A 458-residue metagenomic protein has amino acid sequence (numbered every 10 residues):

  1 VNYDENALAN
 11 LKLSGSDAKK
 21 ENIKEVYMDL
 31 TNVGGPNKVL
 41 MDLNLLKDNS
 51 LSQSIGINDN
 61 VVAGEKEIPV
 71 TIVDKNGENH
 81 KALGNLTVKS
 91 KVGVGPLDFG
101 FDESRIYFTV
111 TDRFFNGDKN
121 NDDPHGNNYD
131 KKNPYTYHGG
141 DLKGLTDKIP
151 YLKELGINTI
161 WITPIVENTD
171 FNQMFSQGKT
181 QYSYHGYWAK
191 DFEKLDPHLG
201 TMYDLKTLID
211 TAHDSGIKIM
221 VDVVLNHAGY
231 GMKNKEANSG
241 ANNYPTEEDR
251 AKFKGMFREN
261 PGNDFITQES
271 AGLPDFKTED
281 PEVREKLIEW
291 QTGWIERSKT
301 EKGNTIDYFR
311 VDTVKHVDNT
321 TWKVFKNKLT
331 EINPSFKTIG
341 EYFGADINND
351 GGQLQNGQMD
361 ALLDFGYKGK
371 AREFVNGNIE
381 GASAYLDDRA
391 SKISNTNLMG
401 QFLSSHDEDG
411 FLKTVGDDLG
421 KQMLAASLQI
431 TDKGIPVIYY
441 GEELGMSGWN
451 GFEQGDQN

Functional and structural regions predicted by a protein language model:
V1-A7: Short, solvent-exposed loop/linker segments at the N-terminal edge of repeated beta-sheet extracellular domains
S16-L30: Solvent-exposed loop/turn segments flanking beta-strands in beta-repeat/beta-sandwich domains
V26, H213, I217, E289-T292 (+6 more regions): Active-site-proximal helices and loops of the catalytic beta/alpha 8
L46-S54: Aromatic sugar-binding surface patches on proteins that engage polysaccharides or sugar-phosphate polymers
I57-G64: Surface-exposed, short loops/turns at beta-strand junctions within beta-sandwich domains
I72-D74: Conserved structural position at the C-terminal beta-strand of extracellular beta-sandwich adhesion modules
H80-L86: Edge beta-strands of extracellular beta-sandwich domains
G100, S104, F114-G303, W322-N333 (+1 more regions): Substrate-binding/active-site clefts of carbohydrate-active enzymes
